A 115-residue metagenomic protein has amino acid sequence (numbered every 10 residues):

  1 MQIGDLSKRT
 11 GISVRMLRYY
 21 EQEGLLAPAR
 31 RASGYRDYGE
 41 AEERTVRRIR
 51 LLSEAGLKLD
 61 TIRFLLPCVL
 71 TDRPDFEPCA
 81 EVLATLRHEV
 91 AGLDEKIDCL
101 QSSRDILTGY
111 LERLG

Functional and structural regions predicted by a protein language model:
Q2-K8, E40-G115: Arg/Lys-rich, alpha-helical DNA-contact motif
L6, S13-M16: Short glycine/proline-centered loop/turn elements that form peptide/ligand docking sites
K8, E21-Q22: Alpha-helical residues within the helix-turn-helix
T10-G11, G34: Conserved beta-strand-loop-alpha-helix junction that forms the acyl-donor binding cleft
L17-Y20, I49: Conserved hydrophobic/aromatic packing and binding residues within compact polymer-binding modules
Q22, P28, E54: Short, conserved catalytic or interaction motifs in soluble domains
L26-S33, D37: Beta-hairpin "wing" of winged helix-turn-helix
